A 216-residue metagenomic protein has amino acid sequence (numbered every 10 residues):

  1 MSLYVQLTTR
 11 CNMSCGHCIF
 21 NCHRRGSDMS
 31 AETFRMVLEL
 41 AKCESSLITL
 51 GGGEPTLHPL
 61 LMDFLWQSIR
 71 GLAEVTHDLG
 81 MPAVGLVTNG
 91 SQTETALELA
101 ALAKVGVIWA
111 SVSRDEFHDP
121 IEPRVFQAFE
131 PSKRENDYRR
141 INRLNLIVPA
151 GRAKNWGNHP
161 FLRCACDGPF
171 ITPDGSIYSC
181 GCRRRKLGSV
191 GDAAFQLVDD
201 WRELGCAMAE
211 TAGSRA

Functional and structural regions predicted by a protein language model:
M1-L86, T93, L97: Conserved alpha-helical substructure of the radical SAM core
V5, I48, V84, L102 (+3 more regions): Hydrophobic beta-strand residues in large extracellular and virion-surface proteins
C11, C43-E44, G80, G106 (+2 more regions): Residue-level preference for short coil/turn positions at secondary-structure junctions
N12, P55, S91-Q92, F117 (+2 more regions): Short, solvent-exposed loop/turn segments at secondary-structure junctions
L50-T56, L86-V87, R114, P169-I171 (+1 more regions): Long, contiguous hydrophobic alpha-helical segments, chiefly transmembrane helices and signal peptides
G52-G53, G90, A165, G188: Glycine-centered flexibility sites
H58-D167: Conserved AdoMet/S-adenosylmethionine-binding subsite of the radical SAM
P149-A216: Accessory C-terminal segments flanking Radical SAM cores
